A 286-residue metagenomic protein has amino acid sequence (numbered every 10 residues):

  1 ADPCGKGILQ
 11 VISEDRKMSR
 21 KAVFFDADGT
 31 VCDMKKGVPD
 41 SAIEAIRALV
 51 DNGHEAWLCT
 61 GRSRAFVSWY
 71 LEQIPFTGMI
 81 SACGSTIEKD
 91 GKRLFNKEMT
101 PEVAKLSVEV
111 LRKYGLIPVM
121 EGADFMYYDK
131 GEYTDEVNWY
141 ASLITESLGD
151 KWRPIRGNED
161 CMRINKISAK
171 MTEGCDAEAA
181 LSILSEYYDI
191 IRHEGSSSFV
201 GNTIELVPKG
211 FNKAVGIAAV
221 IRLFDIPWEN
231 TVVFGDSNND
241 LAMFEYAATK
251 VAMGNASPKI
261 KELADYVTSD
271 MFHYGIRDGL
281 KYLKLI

Functional and structural regions predicted by a protein language model:
D2, S13-A22, P39, E205-I286: Mg2+-dependent phosphoryl-transfer enzymes with acidic/Ser/Thr/Gly-rich catalytic loops
A27-D28: Residue immediately C-terminal to the conserved phosphorylatable aspartate in receiver
K35-A141: Active-site phosphate-binding/coordination module
N52-W57, F76-T77, N165-I167, E229-N230 (+2 more regions): Short active-site oxyanion
I74-P75, C83, L184-Y187, Y246-A247 (+1 more regions): Short, structured coil segments at secondary-structure junctions
F76-C83, I191-R192, K250-G254, T268-S269: Short hydrophobic/aromatic-enriched beta-strand-loop microsegments
E121-F234, N238: Conserved acidic, metal-coordinating active-site core of Asp-based, Mg2+-dependent phosphoryl-transfer enzymes
